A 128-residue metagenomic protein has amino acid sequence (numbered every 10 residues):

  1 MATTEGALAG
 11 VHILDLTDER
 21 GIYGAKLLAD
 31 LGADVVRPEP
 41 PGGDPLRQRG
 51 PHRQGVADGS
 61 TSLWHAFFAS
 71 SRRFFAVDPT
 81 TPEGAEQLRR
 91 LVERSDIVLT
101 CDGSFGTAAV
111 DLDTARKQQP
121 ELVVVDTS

Functional and structural regions predicted by a protein language model:
M1-S128: N-terminal helix-loop segment corresponding to the beta1-alpha1 unit of nucleotide/adenylate-binding folds
